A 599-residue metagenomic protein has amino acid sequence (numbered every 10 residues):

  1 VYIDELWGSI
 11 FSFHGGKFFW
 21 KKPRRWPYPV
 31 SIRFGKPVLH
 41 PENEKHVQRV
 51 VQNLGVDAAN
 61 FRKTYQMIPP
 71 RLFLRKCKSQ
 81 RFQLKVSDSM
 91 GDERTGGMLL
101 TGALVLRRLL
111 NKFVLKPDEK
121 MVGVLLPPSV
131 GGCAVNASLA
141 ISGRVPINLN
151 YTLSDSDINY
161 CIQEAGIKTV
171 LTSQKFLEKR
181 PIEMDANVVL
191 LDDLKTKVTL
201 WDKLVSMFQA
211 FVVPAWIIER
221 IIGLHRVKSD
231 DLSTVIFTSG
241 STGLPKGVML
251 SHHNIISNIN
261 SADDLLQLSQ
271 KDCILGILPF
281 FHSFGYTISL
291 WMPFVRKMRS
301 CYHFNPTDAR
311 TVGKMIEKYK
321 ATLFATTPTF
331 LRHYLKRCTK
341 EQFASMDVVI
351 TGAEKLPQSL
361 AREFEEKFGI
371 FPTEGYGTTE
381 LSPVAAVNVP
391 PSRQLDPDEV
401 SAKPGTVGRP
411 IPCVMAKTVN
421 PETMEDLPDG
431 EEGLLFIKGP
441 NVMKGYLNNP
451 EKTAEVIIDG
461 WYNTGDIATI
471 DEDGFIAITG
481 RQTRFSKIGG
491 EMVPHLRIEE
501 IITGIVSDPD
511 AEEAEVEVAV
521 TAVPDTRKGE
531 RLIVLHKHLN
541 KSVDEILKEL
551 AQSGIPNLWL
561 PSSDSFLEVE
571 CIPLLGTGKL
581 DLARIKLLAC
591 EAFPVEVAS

Functional and structural regions predicted by a protein language model:
V1-E42: A cross-family acyltransferase "interaction/gating" segment
R71-T95, S233-V235, T242: AMP-dependent adenylate-forming
R81-F82, V189, D193-F237, L244 (+1 more regions): Conserved pre-ATP/AMP-binding loop-to-beta segment of ANL
L84-K116, K120-A137, S154-N159, V212 (+2 more regions): Conserved AMP-binding/adenylate-forming core of the ANL superfamily
V170, F324, G439, K444-G445 (+3 more regions): AMP-binding/adenylate-forming catalytic core of the ANL superfamily
L191-D192, E530, I555-L580, V595-S599: AMP-binding/adenylate-forming catalytic domain of the ANL superfamily
L204, A210-V212, A321-T326, L335-A402 (+1 more regions): Gly/Ser/Thr-rich phosphate-binding loop
I256-C273, F281-T322, R337: Conserved AMP-binding/adenylation subdomain of ANL enzymes
